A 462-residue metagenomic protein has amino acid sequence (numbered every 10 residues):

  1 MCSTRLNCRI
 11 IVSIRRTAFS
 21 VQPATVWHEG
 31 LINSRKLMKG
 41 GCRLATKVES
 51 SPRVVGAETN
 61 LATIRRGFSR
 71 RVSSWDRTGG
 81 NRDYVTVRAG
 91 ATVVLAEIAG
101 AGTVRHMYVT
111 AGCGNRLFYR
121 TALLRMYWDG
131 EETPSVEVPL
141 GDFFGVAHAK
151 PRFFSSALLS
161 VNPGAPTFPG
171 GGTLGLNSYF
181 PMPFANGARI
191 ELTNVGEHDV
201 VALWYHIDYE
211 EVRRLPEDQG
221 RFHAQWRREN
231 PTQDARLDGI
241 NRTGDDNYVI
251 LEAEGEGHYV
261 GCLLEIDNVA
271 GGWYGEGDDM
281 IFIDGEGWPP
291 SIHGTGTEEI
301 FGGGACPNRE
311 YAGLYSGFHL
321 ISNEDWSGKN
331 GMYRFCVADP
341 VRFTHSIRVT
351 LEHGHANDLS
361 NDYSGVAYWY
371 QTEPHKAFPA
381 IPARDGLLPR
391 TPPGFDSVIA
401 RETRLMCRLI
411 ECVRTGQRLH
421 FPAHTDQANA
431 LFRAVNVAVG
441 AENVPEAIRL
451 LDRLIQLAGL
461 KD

Functional and structural regions predicted by a protein language model:
M1, M38-A45, D462: Initiator methionine at the very start of the polypeptide chain
C2-R9, S13-R16, S20, W27 (+1 more regions): Low-acidity, Ser/Thr- and Arg-rich intrinsically disordered low-complexity segments
T4, A18, A428, L457-L460: Sensor of tandemly repeated, compositionally biased sequence architecture
R9, R15, V21, C42-R43 (+2 more regions): Short, intrinsically disordered, low-complexity terminal segments
V26-R43: Short, Lys/Arg-enriched N-terminal segments with co-localized hydrophobic residues within the first ~10-30 amino acids
G40, L44-D396: Beta-strand-centric surfaces of beta-sandwich/beta-rich domains
G394-A438, L460-D462: Amphipathic, heptad-repeat alpha-helical segments
V439-D462: Repeat-associated, polar segments at repeat-unit boundaries in modular proteins
